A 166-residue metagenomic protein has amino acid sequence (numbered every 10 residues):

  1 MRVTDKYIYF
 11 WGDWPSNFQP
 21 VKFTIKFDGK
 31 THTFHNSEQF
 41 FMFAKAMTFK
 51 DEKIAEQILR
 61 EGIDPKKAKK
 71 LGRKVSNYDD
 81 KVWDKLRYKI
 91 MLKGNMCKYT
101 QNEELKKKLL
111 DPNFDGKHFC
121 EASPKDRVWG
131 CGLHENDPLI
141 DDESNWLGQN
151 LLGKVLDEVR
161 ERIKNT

Functional and structural regions predicted by a protein language model:
M1-T166: Charged, low-complexity intrinsically disordered segments
